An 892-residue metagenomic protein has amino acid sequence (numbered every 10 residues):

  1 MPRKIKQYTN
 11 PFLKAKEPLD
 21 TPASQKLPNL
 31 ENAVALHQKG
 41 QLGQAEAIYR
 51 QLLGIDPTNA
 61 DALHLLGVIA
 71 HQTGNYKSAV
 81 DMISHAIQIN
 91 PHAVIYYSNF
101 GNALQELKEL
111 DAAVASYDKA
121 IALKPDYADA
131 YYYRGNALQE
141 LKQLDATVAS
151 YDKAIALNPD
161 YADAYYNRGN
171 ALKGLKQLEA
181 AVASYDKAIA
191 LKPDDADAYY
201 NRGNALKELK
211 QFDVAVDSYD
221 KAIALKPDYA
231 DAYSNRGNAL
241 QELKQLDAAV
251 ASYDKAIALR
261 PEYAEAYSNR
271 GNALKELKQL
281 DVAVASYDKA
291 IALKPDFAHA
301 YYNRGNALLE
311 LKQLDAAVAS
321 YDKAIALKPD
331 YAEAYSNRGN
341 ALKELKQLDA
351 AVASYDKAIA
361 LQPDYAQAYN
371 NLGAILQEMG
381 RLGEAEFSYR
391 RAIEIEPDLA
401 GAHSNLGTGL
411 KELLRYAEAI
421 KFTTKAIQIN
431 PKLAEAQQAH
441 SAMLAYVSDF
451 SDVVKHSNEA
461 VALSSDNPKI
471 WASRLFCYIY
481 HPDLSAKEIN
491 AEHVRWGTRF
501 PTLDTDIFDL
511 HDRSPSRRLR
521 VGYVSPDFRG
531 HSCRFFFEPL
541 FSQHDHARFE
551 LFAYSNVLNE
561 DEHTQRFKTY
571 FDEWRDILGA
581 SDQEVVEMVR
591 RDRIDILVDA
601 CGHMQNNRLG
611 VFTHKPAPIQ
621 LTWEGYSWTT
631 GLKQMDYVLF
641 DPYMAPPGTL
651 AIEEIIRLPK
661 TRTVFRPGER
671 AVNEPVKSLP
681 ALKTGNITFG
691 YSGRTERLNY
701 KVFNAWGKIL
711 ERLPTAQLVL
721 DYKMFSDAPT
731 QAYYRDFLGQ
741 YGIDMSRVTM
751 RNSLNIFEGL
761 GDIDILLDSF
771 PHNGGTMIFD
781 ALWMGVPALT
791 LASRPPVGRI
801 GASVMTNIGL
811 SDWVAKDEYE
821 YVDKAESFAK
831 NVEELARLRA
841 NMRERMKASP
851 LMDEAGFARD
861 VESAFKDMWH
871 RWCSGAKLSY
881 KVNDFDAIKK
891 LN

Functional and structural regions predicted by a protein language model:
M1-N686, N704, A732-S746, R751-I765 (+6 more regions): Alpha-helical solenoid repeat scaffolds of the TPR/TPR-like class and their adjacent stem/linker regions that mediate
V524, S692-R694, D721, R751: Short hydrophobic "strand-cap" motifs at the C-terminus of beta-strands
E550, T715-Q717: Residues at the starts of beta-strands that form the adenosine-phosphate
S555-N559, Q717-A732: Glycosyltransferase donor-sugar binding loop
T684, G693-N704: Substrate-binding clefts and catalytic carboxylate motifs of secreted carbohydrate-active enzymes
L767, A781: Donor-sugar nucleotide-binding helix/loop cap in glycosyltransferases
G798-G809: Short acidic/histidine- and often glycine-rich active-site loop of Leloir-type glycosyltransferases that engages
